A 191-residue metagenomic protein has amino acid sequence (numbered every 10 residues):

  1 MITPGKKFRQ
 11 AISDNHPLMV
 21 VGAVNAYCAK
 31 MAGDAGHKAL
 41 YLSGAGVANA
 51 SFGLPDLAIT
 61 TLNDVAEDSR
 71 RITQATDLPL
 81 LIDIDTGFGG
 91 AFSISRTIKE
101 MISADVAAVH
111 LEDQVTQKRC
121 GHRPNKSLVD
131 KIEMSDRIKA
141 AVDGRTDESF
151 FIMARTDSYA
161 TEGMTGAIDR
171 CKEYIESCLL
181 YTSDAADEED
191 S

Functional and structural regions predicted by a protein language model:
M1-G22, M31-G33, V142: N-terminal amphipathic alpha-helix/helix-capping segment at the start of soluble metabolic enzymes
G5, A26-P55, T60-A75, T86 (+1 more regions): Alpha/beta enzyme core
D14, L18, G53, I94 (+2 more regions): A generic structural micro-environment signature that highlights single residues at secondary-structure boundaries
Y181-S191: Single conserved hydrophobic/aromatic residue that forms the stacking wall/gate of nucleotide- or nucleobase-binding
